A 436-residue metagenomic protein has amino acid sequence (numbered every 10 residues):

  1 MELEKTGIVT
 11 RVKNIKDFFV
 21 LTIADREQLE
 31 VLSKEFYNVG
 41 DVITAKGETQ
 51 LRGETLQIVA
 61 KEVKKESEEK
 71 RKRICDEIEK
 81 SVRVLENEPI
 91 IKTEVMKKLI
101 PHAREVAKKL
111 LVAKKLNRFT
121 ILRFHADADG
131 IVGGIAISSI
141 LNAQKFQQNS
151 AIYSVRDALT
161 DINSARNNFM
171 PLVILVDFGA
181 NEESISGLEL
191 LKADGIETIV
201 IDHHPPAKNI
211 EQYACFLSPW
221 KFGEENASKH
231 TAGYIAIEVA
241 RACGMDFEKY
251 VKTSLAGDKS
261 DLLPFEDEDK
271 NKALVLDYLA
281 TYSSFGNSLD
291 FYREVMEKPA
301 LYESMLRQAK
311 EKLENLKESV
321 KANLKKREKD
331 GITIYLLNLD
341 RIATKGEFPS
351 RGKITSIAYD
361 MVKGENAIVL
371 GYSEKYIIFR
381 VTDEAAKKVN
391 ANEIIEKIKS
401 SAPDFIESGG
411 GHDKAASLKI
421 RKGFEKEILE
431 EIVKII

Functional and structural regions predicted by a protein language model:
M1-I15, A45-G47: Structural detector for short beta-strands of small beta-barrel domains
N14-T22: Short aromatic-glycine-enriched beta-strand elements
A24-V39: Beta-strand/loop nucleic-acid-binding surfaces
E48-E77: OB-fold/S1-family single-stranded nucleic acid-binding modules
E68-R123, S139: An N-terminal, well-structured beta->alpha segment
L111, F119-T120, A126-D129, S139-E211: N-terminal small/polar loop signature for handling phosphorylated ligands or for N-terminal nucleophile
K115-T120, D127, I210-E347, S356-K375: A structured phosphate/pyrophosphate-recognition subdomain
L337-I436: Glycine-rich, acidic loop segments that terminate in or are immediately followed by a histidine
